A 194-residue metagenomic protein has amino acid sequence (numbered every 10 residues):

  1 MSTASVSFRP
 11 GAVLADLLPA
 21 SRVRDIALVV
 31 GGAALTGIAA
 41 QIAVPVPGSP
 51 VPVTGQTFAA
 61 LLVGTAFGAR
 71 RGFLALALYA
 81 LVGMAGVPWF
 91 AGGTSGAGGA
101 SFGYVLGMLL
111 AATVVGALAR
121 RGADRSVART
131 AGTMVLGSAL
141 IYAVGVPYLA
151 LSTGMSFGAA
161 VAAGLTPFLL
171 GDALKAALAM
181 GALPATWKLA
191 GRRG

Functional and structural regions predicted by a protein language model:
S2-F73: Hydrophobic transmembrane alpha-helices
T3-L18, R24, I38, S95-I141 (+1 more regions): Short helix-perturbing small/polar motifs within transmembrane alpha-helices
S21-V29, V53-A60, G72, A100 (+3 more regions): Residue-level signature of transmembrane alpha-helical entry/exit and packing/kink sites in multi-pass membrane
L28-A39, A60, G64, A75-G83 (+11 more regions): Alpha-helical transmembrane segments in multi-pass membrane proteins
I38, I42, A66, W89 (+4 more regions): Helix-loop junctions at the membrane-solvent interface of multi-pass transporters, primarily the C-terminal
Q41-P52, A80-A111: Interfacial aromatic-anchored transmembrane helix boundaries in multi-pass membrane proteins
S49, G122-G194: Membrane-embedded alpha-helical hairpins and interfacial helices in multi-pass inner-membrane proteins
A66-R70, V114-G122, T186-A190: Structural signal for the C-terminal ends of transmembrane alpha-helices and the immediately following loop
